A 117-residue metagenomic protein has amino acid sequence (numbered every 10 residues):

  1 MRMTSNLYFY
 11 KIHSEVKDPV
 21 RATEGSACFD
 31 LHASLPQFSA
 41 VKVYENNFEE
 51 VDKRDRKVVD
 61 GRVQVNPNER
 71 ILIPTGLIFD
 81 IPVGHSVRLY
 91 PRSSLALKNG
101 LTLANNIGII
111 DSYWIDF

Functional and structural regions predicted by a protein language model:
M1-F117: DUTPase catalytic domain/fold
